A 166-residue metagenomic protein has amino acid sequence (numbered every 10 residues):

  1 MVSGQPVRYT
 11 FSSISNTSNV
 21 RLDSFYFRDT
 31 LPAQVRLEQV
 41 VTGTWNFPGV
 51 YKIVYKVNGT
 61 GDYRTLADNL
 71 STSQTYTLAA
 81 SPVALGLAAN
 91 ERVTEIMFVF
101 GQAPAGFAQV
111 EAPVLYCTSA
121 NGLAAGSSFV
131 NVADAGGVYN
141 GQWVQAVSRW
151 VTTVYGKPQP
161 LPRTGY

Functional and structural regions predicted by a protein language model:
M1, R36-L37, C117-Y166: Extracellular/luminal low-complexity Ser/Thr/Pro-rich, glycosylation-prone repeat/linker regions
V2-T30: Short beta-strand elements of extracellular/lumenal beta-sandwich folds
S3, N19-L22, K56-N58, V110 (+3 more regions): Long, low-complexity, polar and repeat-rich extracellular regions of very large Gram-negative surface proteins
G4, N16, T72-Q74, P82 (+3 more regions): Compositionally biased regions
F11, Y76-F129, G137: Low-complexity, intrinsically disordered segments enriched in Ser/Thr together with acidic residues
F11-I14, S18, G61, L66 (+6 more regions): N-terminal compositionally biased, intrinsically disordered segments and leader/signal-like regions
I14-N16, Q34, V50, K56-T60 (+4 more regions): Generic structural motif
Y26, T30-E95: A surface/secretory-pathway sequence property marking extracellular, secreted, or lumenal proteins enriched
